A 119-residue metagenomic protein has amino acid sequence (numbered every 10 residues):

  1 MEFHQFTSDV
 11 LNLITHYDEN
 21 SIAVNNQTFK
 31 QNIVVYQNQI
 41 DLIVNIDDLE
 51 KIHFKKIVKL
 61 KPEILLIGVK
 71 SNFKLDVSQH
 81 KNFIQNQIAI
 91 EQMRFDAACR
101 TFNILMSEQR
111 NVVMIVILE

Functional and structural regions predicted by a protein language model:
M1-L49, S107-E119: Non-catalytic interface/targeting segments
I43, F73-V77, T101: Short active-site-adjacent helix-start/loop capping segments
D48-L49, S71-F73, D96-A97: Short beta->alpha connector loops
L49-V58: A short, acidic, amphipathic alpha-helical segment used as a generic capping/interface helix at domain edges
F54, H80-K81, F102: Short amphipathic alpha-helical segments and helix-helix/interface helices
V58, M106-S107: Residue-level signal for alpha-helix termini/capping positions
V58-M93: Mid-chain, well-packed structural core segment of small domains
F95-M106: Long, charge-dense
